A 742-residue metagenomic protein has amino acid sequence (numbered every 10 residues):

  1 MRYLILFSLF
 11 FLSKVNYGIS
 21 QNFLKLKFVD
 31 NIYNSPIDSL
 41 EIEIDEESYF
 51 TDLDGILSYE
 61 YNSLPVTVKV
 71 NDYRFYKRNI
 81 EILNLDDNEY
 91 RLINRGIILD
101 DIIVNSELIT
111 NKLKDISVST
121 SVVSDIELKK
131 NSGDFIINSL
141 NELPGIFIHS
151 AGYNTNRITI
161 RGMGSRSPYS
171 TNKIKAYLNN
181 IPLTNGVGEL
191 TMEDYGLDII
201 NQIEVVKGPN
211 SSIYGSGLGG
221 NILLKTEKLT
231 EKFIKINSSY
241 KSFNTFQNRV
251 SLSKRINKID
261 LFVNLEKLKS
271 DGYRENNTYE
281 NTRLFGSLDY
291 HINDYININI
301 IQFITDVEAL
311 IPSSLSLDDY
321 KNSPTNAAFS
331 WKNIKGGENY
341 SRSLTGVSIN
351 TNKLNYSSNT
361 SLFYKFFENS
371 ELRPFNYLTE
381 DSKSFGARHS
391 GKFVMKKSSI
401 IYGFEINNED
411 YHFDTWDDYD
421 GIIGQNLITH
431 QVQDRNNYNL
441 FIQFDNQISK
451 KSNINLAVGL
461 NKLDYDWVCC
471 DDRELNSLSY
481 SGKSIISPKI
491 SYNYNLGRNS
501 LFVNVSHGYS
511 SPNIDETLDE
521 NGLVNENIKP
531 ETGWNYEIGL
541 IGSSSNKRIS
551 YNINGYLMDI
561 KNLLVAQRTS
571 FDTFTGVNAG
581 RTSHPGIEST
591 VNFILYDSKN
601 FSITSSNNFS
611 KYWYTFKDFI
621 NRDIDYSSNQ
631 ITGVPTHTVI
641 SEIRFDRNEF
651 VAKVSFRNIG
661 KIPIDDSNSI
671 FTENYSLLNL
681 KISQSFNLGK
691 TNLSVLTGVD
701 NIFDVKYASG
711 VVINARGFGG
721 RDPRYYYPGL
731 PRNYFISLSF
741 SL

Functional and structural regions predicted by a protein language model:
N71-F75, D87-K129: Short, acidic, small-residue-rich periplasmic hinge/interaction motif at the N-terminus of Gram-negative outer-membrane
I174, I181-K207, N527: Short acidic/polar hinge/loop motifs at secondary-structure boundaries that mediate gating or recognition
D194-F233: A beta-strand signature from Gram-negative outer-membrane beta-barrel systems, especially the internal plug domain
Y240-K269, R274-P312, G336-K353, G391-S398: Transmembrane beta-barrel wall of Gram-negative outer-membrane proteins
S314-L315, D319, D410-I422, K462-D471 (+8 more regions): Surface-exposed extracellular loop regions of Gram-negative outer-membrane beta-barrel proteins, predominantly
S323-S348, T429-N437, L478-S487, N499-L501 (+4 more regions): Outer-membrane beta-barrel signature, preferentially recognizing the C-terminal barrel domain of Gram-negative
I448-I454, K462-L463, N552-D559, V577-D665 (+1 more regions): Gram-negative outer-membrane beta-barrel transporters
Y556, I603, K661-P663, Q684-L742: C-terminal beta-signal and adjacent terminal beta-strands/loops of Gram-negative outer-membrane beta-barrel proteins
